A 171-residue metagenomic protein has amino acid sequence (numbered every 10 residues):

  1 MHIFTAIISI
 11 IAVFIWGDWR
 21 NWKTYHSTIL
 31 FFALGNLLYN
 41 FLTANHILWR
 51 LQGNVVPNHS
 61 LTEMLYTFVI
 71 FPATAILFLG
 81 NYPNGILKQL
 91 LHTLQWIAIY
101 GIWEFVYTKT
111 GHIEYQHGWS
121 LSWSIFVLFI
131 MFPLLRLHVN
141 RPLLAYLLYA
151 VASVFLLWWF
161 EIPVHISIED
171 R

Functional and structural regions predicted by a protein language model:
M1-R171: Aromatic-rich, lipid-facing transmembrane alpha helices and their immediate juxtamembrane interface loops in integral
